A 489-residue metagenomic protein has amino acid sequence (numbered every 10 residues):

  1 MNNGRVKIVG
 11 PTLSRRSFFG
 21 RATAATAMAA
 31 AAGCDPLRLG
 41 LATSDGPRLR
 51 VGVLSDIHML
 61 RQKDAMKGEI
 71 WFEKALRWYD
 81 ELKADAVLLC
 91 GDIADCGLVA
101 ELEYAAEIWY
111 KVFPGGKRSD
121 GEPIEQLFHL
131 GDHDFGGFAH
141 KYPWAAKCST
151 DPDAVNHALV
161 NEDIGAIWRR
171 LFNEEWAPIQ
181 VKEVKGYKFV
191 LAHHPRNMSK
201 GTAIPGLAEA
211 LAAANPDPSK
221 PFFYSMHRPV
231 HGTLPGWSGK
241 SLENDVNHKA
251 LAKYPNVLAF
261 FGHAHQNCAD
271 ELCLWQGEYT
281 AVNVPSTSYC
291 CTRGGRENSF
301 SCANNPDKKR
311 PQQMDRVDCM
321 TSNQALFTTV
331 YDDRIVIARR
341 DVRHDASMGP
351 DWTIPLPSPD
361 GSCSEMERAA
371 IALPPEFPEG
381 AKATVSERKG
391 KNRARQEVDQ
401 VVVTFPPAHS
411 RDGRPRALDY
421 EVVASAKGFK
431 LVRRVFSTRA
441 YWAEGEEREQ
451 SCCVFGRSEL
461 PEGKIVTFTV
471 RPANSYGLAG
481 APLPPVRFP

Functional and structural regions predicted by a protein language model:
M1-S14: N-terminal secretory signal peptides
S14-A31: N-terminal export leaders
L39-E103: N-terminal active-site segment of His-dependent metallophosphoesterases
D45, D307-A426, K430-V435: A short C-terminal boundary segment appended to hydrolase-like catalytic domains
L54-S55, V87-D92, E125-D132, Y224-H227 (+2 more regions): Active-site neighborhood of phospho(di)ester-bond hydrolases with catalytic His/Asp-centered motifs
V99-A212, P216-D217, V246-K253, A269-D315 (+2 more regions): Extended active-site neighborhood of metal-dependent phosphoesterases/phosphodiesterases
L460-G477: Beta-strand-rich modules
G477-P489: Extracellular fibronectin type III
